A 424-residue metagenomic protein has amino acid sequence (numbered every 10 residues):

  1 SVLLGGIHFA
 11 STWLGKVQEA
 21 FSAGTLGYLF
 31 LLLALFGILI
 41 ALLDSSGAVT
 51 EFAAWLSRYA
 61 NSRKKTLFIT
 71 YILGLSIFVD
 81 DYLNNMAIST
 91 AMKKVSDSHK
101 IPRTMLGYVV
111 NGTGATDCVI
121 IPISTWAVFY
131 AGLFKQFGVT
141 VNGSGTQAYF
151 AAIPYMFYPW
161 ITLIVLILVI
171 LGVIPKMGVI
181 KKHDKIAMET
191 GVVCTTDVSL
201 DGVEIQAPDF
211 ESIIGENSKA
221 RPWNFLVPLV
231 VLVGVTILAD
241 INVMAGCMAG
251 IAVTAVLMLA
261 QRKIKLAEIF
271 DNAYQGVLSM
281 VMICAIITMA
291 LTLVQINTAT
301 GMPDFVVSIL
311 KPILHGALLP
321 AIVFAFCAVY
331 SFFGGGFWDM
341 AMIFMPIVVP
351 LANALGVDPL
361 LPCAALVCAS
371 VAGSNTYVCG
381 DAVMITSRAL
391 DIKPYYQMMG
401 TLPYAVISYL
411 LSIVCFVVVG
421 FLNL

Functional and structural regions predicted by a protein language model:
S1, N84-S89, W160-I161, A245-G250 (+3 more regions): Hydrophobic alpha-helical membrane segments of integral membrane proteins
S1-L32, Y155-P159, I170-L171, A187-T292 (+3 more regions): Hydrophobic transmembrane alpha-helices of multi-pass small-molecule transporters
I7-G107, K265-A354: Membrane-embedded alpha-helical segments and adjacent helix-loop junctions characteristic of multi-pass solute
I38, L75, I167, V233-I237 (+5 more regions): Alpha-helical transmembrane segments of multipass membrane proteins
R58, S62, T90-G107, K182-F210: Juxtamembrane inter-helical linkers in multi-pass membrane proteins
R63-I77, I101-A127, N142-I161, I180-H183 (+2 more regions): Alpha-helical transmembrane segments of multi-pass membrane proteins
H99, T140-V141, M156, C284 (+3 more regions): C-terminal transmembrane helix pair
D117-A207, C368-L424: Juxtamembrane and boundary regions of transmembrane helices in multi-pass small-molecule transporters and channels
